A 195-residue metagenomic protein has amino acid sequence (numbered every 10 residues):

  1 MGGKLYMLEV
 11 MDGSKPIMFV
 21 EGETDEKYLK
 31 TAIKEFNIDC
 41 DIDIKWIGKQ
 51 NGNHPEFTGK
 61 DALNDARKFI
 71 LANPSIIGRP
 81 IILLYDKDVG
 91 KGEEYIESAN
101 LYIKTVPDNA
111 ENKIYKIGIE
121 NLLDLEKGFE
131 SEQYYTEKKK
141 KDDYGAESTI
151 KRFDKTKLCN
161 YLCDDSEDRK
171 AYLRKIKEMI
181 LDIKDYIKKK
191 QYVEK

Functional and structural regions predicted by a protein language model:
M1-L5, P55-A62, G118, L123-E130 (+3 more regions): General structural signal for secondary-structure boundaries
M1-P80: RecA-like P-loop NTPase motor core
M11, G22-E26, I76, N112 (+3 more regions): Active-site-proximal structural scaffolding
E23, K30, D86, G90-Y95 (+1 more regions): Extended amphipathic secondary-structure runs
A32-F36, I70-N73, K127, I180-I187 (+1 more regions): Hydrophobic, Leu/Ile/Phe/Ala-enriched alpha-helical segments that form helix-helix packing faces
I82-S166: Activity-critical C-terminal alpha-helical subdomain
A146-K195: Terminal low-complexity/disordered tails
